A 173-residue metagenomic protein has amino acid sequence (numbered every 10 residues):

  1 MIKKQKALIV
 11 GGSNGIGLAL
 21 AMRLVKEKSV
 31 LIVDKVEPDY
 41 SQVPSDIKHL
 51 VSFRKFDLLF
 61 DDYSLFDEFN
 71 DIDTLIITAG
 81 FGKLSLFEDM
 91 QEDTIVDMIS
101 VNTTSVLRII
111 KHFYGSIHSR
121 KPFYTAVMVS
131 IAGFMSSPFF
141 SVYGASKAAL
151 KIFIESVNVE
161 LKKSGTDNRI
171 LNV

Functional and structural regions predicted by a protein language model:
S13, A21: N-terminal Rossmann NAD(P)H-binding glycine-rich loop of SDR-like oxidoreductase domains
E27-S41: Conserved glycine-rich Rossmann-like NAD(P)H-binding loop of the short-chain dehydrogenase/reductase
T78-K83: Conserved NAD(P)H cofactor-binding loop of Rossmann-fold oxidoreductase domains
L86-F87, T94-D97: Substrate-binding pocket helix/loop in short-chain dehydrogenase/reductase
I110, S146: Active-site helix of classical SDR
S130: Residue(s) in the substrate-gating loop at a strand-loop-helix junction that position the organic substrate next
S136-G144, S156: Active-site loop-to-helix junction immediately N-terminal to the catalytic Tyr of the SDR YXXXK motif in Rossmann-fold
